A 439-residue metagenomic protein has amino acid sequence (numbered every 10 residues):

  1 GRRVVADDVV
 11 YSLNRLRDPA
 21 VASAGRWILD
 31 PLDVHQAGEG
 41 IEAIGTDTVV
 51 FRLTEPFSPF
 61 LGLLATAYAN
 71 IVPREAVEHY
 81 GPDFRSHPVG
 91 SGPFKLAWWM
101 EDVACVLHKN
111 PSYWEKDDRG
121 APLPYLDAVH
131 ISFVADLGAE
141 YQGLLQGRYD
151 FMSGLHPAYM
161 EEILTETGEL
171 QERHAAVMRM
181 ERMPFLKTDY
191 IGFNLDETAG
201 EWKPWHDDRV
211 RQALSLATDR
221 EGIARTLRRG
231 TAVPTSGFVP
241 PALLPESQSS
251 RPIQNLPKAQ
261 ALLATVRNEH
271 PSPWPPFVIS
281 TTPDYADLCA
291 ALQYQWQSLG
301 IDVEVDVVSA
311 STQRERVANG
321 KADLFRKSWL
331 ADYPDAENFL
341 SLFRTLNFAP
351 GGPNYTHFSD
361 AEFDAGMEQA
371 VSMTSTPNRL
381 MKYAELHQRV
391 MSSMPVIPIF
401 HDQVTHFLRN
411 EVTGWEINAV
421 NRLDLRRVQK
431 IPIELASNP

Functional and structural regions predicted by a protein language model:
G1-R3, D8, G138-Y149, E162-T165 (+2 more regions): Short helices/loops that flank or line small-molecule/ion binding pockets
R2, G25, P59-A69, G192 (+2 more regions): A structural "hinge/loop" feature
R2-N14, T46-R52, G92-P93, L123-A128 (+5 more regions): Alpha-helical secondary-structure segments
R3-V10, R26-E75, K95-M100: Surface-exposed binding/hinge segments that line and control ligand-binding clefts or catalytic entry sites
T46, P59-H130, G138-A139, L256-A261 (+1 more regions): Gly/Pro-rich hinge or "lid" segments in bacterial periplasmic/extracellular proteins
R85, Y113-E166, Q293, D302-E304: Ligand-site clamp/hinge motif
V106-K109, E201-Y294, S298-L299, H357-S359 (+2 more regions): Append "and occasionally in soluble cytosolic enzymes with long acidic Gly/Pro-rich linkers
R209-Q212, A224, S298, D302-A318 (+3 more regions): Extracytoplasmic/peripheral linker and loop segments enriched in polar/acidic and small residues with frequent Thr/Pro
